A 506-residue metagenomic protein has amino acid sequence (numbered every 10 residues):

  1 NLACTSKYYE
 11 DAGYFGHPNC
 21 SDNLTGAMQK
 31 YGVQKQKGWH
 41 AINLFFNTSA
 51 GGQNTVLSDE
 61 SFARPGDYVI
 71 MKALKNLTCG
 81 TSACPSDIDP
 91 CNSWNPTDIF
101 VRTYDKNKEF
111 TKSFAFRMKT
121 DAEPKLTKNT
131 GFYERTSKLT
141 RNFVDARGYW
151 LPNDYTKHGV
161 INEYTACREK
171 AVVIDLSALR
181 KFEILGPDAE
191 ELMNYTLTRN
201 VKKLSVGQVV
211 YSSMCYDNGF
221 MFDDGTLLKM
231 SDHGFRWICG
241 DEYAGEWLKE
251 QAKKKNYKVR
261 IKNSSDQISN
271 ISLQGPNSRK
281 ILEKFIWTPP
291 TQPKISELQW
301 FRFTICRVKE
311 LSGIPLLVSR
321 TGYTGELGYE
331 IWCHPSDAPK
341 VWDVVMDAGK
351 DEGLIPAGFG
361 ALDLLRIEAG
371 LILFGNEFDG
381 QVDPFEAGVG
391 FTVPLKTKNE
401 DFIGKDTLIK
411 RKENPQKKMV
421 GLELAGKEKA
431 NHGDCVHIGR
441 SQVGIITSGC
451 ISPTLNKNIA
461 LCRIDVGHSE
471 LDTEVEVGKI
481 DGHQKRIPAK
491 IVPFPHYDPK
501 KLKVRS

Functional and structural regions predicted by a protein language model:
N1-K37, N92: N-terminal capping segments
G16-C20, L24, L185, A189 (+3 more regions): Hydrophobic (often cysteine-bearing) scaffold residues that line and stabilize catalytic clefts of nucleotide/cofactor
Q34-K112: ...with weaker cross-activation on analogous glycine-rich loops/strands in unrelated enzymes
S61, K203-S205, M214-F220, T226-S231 (+2 more regions): Short, charge-rich binding segments
A63-V69, K108, G207-S212, K417-K418 (+1 more regions): Short, hydrophobic/aromatic-rich segments at coil-to-beta transitions
N107-K138, P152-Y155, L228-S506: Conserved, structured C-terminal
N107-S212: Acidic, proline/glycine-enriched N-terminal capping motif
P187-D223, R279-I314: Internal amphipathic helical hairpin motif
